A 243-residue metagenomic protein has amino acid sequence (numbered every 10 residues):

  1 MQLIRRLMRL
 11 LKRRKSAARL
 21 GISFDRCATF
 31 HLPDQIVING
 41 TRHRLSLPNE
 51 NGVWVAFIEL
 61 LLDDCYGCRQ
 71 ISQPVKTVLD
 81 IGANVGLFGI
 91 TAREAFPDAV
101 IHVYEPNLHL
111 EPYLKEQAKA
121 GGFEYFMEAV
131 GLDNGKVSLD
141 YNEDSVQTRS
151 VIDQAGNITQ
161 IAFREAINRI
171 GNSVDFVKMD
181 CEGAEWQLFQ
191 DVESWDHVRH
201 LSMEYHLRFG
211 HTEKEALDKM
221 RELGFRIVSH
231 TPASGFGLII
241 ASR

Functional and structural regions predicted by a protein language model:
M1-R243: Phosphate/nucleotide-binding beta-alpha loop and adjacent structural elements of enzyme active sites
